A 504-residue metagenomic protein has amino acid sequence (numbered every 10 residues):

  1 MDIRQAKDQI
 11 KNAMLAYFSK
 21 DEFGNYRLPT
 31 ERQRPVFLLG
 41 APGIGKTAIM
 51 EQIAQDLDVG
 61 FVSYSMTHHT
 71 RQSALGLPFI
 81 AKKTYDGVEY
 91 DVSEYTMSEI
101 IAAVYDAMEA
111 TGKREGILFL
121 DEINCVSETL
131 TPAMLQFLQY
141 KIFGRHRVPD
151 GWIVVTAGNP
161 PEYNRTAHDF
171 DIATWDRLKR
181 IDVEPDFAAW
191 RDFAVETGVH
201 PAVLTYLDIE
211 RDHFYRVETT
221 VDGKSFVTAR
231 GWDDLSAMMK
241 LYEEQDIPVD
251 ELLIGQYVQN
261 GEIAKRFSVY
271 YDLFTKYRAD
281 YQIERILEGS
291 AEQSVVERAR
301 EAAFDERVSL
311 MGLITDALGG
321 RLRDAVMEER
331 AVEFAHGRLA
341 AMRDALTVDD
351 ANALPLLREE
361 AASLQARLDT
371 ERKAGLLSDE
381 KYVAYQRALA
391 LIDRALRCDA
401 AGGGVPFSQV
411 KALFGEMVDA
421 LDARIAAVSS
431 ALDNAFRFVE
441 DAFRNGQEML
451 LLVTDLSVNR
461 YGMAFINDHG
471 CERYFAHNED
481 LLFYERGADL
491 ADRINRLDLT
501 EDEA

Functional and structural regions predicted by a protein language model:
M1-D212, V217-T220: AAA+ P-loop NTPase catalytic core and its hallmark functional loops
I3, K20, S98, S127 (+14 more regions): Short, structured coil/loop segments at alpha-helix boundaries
Q5, Q9, Q33, Q52-Q55 (+10 more regions): Residue-identity detector for glutamine
D8, N12, A16, Q55 (+15 more regions): Charged/polar, solvent-exposed surface patches and flexible loops
D58-G60, V88-D91, V249-D250, I263 (+1 more regions): Generic structural motif recognizing short loop/turn segments at the entrances and edges of beta-strands
E196-P355: Alpha-helical lid/collar subdomain of P-loop NTPases
R300-A504: Terminal-proximal interaction/regulatory segments of ATP-powered molecular machines
